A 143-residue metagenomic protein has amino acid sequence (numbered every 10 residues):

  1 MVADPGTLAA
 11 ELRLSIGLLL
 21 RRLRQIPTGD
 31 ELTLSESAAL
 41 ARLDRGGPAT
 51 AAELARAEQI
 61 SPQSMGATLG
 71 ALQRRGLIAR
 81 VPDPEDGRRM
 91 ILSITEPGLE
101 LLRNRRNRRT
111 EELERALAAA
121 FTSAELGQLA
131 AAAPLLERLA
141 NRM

Functional and structural regions predicted by a protein language model:
M1-S37, M143: N-terminal leader segment of winged-helix/HTH proteins
P5-A9, R13, T33, P62 (+3 more regions): Short, structured helix-loop boundary elements
I16, E58, L69, R106 (+2 more regions): Short amphipathic alpha-helical/adjacent loop interface patches that line ligand and macromolecule-binding sites
L18, A38-D44, E100, G127: Pre-recognition alpha-helix immediately N-terminal to the DNA-recognition helix within helix-turn-helix or winged-helix
L23-S64, A71, R75, I91: N-terminal helix-turn-helix DNA-binding core of bacterial DNA-binding proteins
G66-A67, A130: Conserved catalytic core of two-component sensor histidine kinases
G70-Q128: Charged, amphipathic alpha-helical coiled-coil/dimerization segments
G127-M143: Exposed, interaction-prone assembly regions rather than primary DNA-binding/catalytic cores
